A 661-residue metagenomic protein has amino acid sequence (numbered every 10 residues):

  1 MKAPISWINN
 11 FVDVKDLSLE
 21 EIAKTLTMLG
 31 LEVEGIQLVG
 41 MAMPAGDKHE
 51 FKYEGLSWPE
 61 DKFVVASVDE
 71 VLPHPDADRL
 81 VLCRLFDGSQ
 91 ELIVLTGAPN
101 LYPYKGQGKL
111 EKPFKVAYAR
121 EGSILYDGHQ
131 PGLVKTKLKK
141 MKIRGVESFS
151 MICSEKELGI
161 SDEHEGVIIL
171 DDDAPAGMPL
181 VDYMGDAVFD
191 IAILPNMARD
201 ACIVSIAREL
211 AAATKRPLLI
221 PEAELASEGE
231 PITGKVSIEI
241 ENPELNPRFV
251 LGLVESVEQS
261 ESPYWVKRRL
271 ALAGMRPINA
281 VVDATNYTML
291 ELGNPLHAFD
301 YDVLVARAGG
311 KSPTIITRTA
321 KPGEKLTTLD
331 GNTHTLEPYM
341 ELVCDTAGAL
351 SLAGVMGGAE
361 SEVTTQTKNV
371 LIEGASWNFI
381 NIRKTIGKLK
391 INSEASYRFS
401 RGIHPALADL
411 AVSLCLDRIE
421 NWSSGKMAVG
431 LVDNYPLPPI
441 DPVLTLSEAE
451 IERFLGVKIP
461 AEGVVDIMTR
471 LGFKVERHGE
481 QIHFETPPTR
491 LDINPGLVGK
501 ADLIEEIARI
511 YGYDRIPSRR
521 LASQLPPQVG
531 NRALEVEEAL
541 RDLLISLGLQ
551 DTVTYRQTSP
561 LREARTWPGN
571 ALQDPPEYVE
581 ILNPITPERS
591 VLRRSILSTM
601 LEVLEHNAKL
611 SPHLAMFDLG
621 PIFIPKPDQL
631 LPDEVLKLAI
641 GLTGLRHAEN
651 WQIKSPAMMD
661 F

Functional and structural regions predicted by a protein language model:
M1-S227, L371, K388, E394 (+4 more regions): Phosphate-backbone binding interfaces of nucleic-acid-interacting proteins
A3-N9, G185-L194, P247-E255, E394-G402 (+5 more regions): Short, hydrophobic beta-strand segments
I5, K24-L29, Y53-G55, V81-C83 (+2 more regions): Glycine/proline-enriched, intrinsically flexible loops and inter-domain linkers
V39-H49, G132-K139, A223-G234, A284-E291 (+7 more regions): A glycine-rich phosphate-binding loop feature that marks nucleotide/adenosyl-phosphate handling sites
L125-S154, S161-D162, A359-L414, N434-D441 (+6 more regions): Internal insertion modules embedded within essential enzymes
L210-E241, S423-I451, L455-K458, L503: Terminal amphipathic helices with adjacent charged low-complexity linkers/tails
S260-N286, D300-L304, G309-Y435, Q550-F661: TRNA-recognition modules of translation machinery and tRNA-sensing kinases, especially anticodon-binding
L444-L619, I624: Extended, well-folded interaction surfaces typified by the phenylalanyl-tRNA synthetase beta subunit core
